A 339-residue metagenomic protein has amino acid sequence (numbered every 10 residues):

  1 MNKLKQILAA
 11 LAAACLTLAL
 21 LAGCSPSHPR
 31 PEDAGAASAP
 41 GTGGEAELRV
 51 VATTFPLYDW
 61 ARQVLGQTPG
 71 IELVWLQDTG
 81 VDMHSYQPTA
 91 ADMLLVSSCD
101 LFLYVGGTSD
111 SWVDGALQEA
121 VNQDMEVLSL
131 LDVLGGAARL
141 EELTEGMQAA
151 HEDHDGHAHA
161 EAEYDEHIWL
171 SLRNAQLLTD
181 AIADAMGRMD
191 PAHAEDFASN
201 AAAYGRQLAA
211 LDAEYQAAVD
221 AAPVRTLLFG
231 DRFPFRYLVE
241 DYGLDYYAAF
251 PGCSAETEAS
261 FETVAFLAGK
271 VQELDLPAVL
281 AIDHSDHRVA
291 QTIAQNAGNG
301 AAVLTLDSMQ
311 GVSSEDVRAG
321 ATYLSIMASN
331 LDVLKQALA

Functional and structural regions predicted by a protein language model:
M1-A12: Bacterial N-terminal signal peptides that target proteins for export
A12, C24-A339: Extracytoplasmic metal-acquisition and chelation regions
A19-G23: C-terminal motif of bacterial Sec signal peptides marking the signal peptidase cleavage site
